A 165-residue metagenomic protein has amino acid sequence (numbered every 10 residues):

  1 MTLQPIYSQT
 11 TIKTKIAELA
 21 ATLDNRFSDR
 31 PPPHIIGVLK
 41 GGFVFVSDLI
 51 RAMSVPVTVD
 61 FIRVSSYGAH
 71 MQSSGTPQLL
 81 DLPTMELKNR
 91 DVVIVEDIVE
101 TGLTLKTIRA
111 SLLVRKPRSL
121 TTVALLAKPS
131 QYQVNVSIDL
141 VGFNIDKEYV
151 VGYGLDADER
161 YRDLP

Functional and structural regions predicted by a protein language model:
M1-P165: PRPP-associated nucleotide enzymes
